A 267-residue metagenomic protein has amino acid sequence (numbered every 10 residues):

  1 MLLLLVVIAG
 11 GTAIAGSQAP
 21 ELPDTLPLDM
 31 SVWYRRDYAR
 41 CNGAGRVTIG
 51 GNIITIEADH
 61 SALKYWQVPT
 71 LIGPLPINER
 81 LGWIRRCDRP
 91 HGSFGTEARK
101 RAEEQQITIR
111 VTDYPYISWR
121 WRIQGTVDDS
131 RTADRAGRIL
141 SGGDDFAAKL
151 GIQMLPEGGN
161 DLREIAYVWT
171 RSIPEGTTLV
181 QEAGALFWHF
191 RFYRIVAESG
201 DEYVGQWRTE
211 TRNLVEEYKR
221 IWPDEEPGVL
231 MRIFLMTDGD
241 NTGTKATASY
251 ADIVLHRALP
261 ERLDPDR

Functional and structural regions predicted by a protein language model:
I14-C41, P265-R267: Extracellular carbohydrate-recognition regions
G45-P69, G82, P90-K100: Short carbohydrate-recognition loop motifs
I72-R89, A98, Q106-I117, D201-V204: Extracellular/lumenal carbohydrate-interaction signature centered on repeated Trp-anchored short motifs
R120-T126, L155, V215: Solvent-exposed strand-to-loop "edge" motifs in beta-rich extracellular domains
I123-S130, G158, N241-T244: Extended, low-complexity, turn-rich repeat/linker tracts enriched in Gly/Pro/Ser/Thr and Asp/Glu that occur
A133-R138, D145-L150, F190-F192, V204-K245: Extracellular beta-strand ligand-recognition surfaces/modules
L162-I221: Extracellular carbohydrate recognition and processing domains and analogous Trp-centered ligand-binding platforms
I233, A251-L255: Extracellular beta-strand elements of beta-rich domains used for carbohydrate recognition/degradation or cell-matrix
